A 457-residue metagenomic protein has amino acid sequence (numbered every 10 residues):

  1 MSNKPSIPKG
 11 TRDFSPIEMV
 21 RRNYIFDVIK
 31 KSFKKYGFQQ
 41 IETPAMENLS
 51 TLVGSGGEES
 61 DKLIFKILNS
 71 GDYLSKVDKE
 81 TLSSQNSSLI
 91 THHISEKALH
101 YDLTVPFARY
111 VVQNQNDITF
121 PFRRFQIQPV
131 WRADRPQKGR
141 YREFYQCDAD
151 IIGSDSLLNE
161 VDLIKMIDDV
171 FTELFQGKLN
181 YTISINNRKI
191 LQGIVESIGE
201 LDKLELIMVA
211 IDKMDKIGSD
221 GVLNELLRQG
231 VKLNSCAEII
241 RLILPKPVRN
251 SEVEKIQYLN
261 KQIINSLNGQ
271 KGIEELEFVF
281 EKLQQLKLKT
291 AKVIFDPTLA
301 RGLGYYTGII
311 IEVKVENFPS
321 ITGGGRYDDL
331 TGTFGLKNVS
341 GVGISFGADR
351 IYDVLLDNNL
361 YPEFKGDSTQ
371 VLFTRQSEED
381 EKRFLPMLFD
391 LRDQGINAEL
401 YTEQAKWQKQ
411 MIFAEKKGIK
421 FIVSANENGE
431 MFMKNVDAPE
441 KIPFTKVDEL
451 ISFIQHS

Functional and structural regions predicted by a protein language model:
M1-Y101, V105, V161-K165, T182-S184: TRNA-binding/sensing appendages of the translation machinery
R21-Y36, E47-N48, I90-I94, D102-N116 (+3 more regions): Positively charged, Gly/Ser-enriched RNA/tRNA-binding surfaces
S55-E59, G199, I309-I311, E415-K416: Short low-complexity, flexible loop/linker segments enriched in glycine and/or proline with clustered acidic
S60-K76, G199-V222, V315-N317: Acidic, His- and aromatic-enriched active-site or binding-groove loops in soluble protein domains that engage sugars
L179: Glycine- and acidic-residue-rich phosphate-binding/metal-coordinating active-site segment common to enzymes that handle
T182-G193: Glycine-rich, mobile lid/loop segments that gate access to catalytic sites or pores
I194-I198: Distinct, well-ordered alpha-helical segments
